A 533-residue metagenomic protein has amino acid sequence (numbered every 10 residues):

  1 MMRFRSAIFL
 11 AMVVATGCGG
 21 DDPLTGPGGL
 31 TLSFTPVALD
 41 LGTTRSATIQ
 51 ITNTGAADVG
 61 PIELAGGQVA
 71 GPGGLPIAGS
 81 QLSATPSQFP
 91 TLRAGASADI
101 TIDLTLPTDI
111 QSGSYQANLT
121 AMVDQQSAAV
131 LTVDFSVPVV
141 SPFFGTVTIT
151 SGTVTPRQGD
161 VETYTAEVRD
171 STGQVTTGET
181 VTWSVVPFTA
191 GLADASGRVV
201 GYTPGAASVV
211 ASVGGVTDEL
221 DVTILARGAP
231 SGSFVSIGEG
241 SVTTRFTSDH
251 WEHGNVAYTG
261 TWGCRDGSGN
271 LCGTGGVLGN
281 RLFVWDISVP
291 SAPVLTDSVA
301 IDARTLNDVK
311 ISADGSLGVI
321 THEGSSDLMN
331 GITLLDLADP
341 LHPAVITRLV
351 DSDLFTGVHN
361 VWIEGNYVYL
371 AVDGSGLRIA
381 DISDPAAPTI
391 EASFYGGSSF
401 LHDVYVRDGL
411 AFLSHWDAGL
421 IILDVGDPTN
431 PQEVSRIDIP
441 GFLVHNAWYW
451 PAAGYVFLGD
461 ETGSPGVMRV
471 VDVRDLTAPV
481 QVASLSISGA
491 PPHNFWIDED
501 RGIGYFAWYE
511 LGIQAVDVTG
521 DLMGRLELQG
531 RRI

Functional and structural regions predicted by a protein language model:
A15-G17: C-terminal motif of bacterial Sec signal peptides marking the signal peptidase cleavage site
D22, G26-S33, A56-I102: Surface-exposed binding patches on compact interaction domains or structured appendages
D22-A56, F89, V147-D160: Beta-sheet-dominated interaction scaffolds and their linkers
G29, L92-G95, Q125-S127, V139-G228: Extracytoplasmic soluble-region selector
L41-T48, A98-I100, I110-N118, Q158-T165 (+1 more regions): Short, solvent-exposed loop/turn segments enriched in Ser/Thr/Gly
T54-A57, T108, T172: Short, acidic/polar linear motifs in exposed loop/turn regions
D109-P138: Terminal connector regions
L225-I533: Feature marking well-ordered beta-strand scaffolds used for ligand recognition
